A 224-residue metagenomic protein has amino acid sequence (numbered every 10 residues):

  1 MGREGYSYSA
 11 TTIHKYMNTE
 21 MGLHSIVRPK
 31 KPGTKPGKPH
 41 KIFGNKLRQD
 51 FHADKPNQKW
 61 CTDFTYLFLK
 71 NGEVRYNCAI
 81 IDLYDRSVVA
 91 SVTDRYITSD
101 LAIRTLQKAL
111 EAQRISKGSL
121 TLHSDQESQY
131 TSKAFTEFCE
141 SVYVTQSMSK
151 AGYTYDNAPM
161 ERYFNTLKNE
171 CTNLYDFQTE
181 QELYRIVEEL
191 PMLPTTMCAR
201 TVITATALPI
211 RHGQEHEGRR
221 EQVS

Functional and structural regions predicted by a protein language model:
M1-K55, Y153, L208-E217: Basic, flexible linker segments flanking DNA-binding modules in nucleic acid-interacting mobile-element proteins
I13, L47, D63, I80 (+10 more regions): Mobile genetic element proteins and their domesticated derivatives, centered on retroelements and DNA transposons
Y16-T19, A109, A134, F138-V142: Alpha-helical structural signal in soluble globular domains
P36-K38, S124-Q126, S132-F135, S149-K168 (+3 more regions): RNase H-like two-metal-ion nuclease catalytic core shared by retroviral integrases and related mobile-element nucleases
Q49, A53-V89, R95: An active-site-proximal beta-strand-loop segment
E73, V92-I115: Active-site beta-loop-alpha junctions of metal-dependent nucleic acid enzymes, especially the RNase H-like/DDE
D85-S91, Q146-S149, N173-L174: Short small-residue beta-strand/loop micro-motif enriched in glycine and branched aliphatics
E140-V144, T166-S224: C-terminal domain-tail junction helix/linker
